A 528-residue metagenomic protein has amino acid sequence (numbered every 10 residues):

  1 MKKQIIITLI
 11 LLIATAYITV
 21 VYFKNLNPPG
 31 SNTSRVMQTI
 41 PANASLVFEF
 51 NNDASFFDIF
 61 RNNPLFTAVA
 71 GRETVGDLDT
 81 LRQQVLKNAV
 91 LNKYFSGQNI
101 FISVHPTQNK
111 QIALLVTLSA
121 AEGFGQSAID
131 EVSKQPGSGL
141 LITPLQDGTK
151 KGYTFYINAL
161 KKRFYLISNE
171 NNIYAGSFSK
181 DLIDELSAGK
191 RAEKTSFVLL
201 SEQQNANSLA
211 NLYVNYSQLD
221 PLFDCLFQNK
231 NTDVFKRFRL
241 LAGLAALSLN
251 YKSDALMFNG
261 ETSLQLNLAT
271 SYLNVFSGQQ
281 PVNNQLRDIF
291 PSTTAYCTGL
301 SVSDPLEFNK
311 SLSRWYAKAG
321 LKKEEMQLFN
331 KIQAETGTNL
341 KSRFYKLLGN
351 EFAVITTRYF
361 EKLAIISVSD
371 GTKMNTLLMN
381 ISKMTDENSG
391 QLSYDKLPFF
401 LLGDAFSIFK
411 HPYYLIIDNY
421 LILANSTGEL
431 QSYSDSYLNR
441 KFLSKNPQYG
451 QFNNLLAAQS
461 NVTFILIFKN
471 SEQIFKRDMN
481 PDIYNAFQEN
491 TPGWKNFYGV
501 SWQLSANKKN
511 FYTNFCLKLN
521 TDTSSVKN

Functional and structural regions predicted by a protein language model:
M1-Y17, Q459, I467-N528: In a subset of proteins, long, contiguous C-terminal domains/tails are tracked
K2-I7, L11-T154, S201-G243, L256-Y359 (+2 more regions): Structural boundary/hinge residues at secondary-structure and domain interfaces
A44-L46, I112, N171, F360-K362 (+2 more regions): Envelope-exposed proteins and targeting segments
N51, L300-S301, S367-V368, N425 (+1 more regions): Active-site-proximal beta-strand/loop segments in catalytic clefts of secreted hydrolases
A70-N99, Q135-A255, M326-G337, E387-H411 (+1 more regions): An internal, short helix-loop-strand segment that often contains or flanks glycine-aspartate motifs
S119-F124, F178-L182, V368-T372, S426-L430: Helix N-cap motif at beta-to-alpha junctions
G260-N267, S426, F515-L519: Short, hydrophobic/aromatic-enriched beta-strand segments in well-ordered soluble domains
I355-G371: Loop/turn-rich, solvent-exposed surfaces of beta-rich toroidal or solenoidal domains
